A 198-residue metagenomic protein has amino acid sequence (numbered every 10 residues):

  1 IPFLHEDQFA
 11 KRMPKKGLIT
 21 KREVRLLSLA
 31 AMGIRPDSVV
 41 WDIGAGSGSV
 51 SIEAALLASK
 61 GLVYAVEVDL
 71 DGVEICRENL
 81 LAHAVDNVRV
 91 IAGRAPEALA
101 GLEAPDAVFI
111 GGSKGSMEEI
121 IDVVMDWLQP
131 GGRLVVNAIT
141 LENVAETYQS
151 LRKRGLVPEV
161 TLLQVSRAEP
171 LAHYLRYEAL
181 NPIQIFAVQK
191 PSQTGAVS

Functional and structural regions predicted by a protein language model:
I1-W41, I75-E78, A82-H83, A172 (+1 more regions): Class I SAM-dependent transferase core
M32-I34, A58, W127-L128: A generic alpha-to-beta junction signature in SAM-dependent methyltransferases
G44: Conserved S-adenosyl-L-methionine
S47-S59: Conserved SAM-binding loop of SAM-dependent methyltransferases across substrates and taxa, primarily the Class I
K60-Y64: Short beta-strand element of Class I
V66-P105, S116: S-adenosyl-L-methionine
G115-V123: A short, conserved alpha-helix within the catalytic core of class I
V123-Q184: C-terminal substrate-binding/active-site "lid" region of AdoMet-derived donor-dependent transferases
